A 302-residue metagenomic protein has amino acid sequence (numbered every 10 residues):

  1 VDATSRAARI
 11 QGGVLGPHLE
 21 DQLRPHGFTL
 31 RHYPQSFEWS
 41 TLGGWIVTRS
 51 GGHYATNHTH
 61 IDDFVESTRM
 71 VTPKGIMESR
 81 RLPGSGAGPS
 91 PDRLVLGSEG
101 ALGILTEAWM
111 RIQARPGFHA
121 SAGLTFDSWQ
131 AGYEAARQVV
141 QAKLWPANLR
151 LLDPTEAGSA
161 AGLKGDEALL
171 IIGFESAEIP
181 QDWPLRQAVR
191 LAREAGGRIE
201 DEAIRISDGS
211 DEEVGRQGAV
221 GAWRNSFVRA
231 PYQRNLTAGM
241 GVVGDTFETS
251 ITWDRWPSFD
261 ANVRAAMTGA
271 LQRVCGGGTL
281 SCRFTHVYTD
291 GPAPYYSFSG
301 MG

Functional and structural regions predicted by a protein language model:
V1-R150: FAD-binding subdomain of flavoenzyme oxidoreductases
A114, A120, T125, Y133-G302: C-terminal substrate-recognition/cap domain of FAD-linked oxidoreductases
